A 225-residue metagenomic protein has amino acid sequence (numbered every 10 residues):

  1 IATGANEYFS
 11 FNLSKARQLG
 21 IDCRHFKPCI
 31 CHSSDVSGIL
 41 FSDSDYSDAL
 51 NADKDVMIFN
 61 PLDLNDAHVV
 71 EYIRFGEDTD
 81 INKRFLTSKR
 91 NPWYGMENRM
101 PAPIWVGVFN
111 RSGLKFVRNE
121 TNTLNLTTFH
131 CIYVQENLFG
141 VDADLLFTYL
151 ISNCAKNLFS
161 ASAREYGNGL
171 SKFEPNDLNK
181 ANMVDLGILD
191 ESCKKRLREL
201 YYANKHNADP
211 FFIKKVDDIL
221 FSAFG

Functional and structural regions predicted by a protein language model:
I1-K195, E199, I213, F224: Polybasic, glycine- and aromatic-enriched phosphate-binding surface used to engage nucleic acids
K205-F224: Flexible helix-coil linker/hinge segments at domain or subdomain boundaries
